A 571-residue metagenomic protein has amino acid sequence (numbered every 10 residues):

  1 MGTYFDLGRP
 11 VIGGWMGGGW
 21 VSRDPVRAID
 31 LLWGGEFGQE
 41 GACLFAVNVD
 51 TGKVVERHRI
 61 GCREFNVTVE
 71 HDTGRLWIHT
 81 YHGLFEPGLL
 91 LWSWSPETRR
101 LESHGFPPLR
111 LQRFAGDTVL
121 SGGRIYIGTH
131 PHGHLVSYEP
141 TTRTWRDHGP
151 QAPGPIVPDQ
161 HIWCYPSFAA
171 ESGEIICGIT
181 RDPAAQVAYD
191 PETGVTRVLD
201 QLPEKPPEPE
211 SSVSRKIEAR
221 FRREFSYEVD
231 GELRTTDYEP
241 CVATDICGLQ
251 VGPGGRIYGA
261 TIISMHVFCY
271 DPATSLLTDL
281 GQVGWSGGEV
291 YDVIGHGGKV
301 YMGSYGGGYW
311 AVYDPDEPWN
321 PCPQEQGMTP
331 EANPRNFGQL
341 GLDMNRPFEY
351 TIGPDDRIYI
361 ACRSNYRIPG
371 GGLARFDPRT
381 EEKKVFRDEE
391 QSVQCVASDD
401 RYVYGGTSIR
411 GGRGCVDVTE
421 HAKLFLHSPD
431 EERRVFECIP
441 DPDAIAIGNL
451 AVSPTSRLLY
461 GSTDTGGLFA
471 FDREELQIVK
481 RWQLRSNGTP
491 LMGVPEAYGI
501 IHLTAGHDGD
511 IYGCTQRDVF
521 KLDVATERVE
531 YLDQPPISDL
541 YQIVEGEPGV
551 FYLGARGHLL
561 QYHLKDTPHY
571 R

Functional and structural regions predicted by a protein language model:
L7-G14, R57-G61, G105-R110, G149-Q160 (+10 more regions): Surface loop/turn motifs at the tips and blade-to-blade linkers of beta-strand repeat domains
G13-D24, C62-E70, R110-V119, I156-F168 (+8 more regions): Repeated scaffold domains used in trafficking and secretory/extracellular systems, primarily beta-propellers
L31-G34, R75-W77, R124-I127, I175-G178 (+7 more regions): Conserved beta-propeller blade signature
E36, Y81-E86, I360-G370, G406-H421: Short, conserved, GDST-rich strand-edge loop motifs in beta-rich repeat architectures
C43-F45, L90-W92, H134-V136, A185-V187 (+7 more regions): A short loop-to-beta-strand structural motif that recurs across blades of beta-propeller domains
N48-G52, S95-R99, E139-R143, D190-G194 (+7 more regions): Short loop/turn segments that connect beta-strands within beta-propeller blades
G461-T465, S486-K521: Loop/turn-rich, solvent-exposed surfaces of beta-rich toroidal or solenoidal domains
S538-R571: Blade-level signature of beta-propeller repeat domains, shared across WD40, Kelch, NHL, RCC1 and BNR/Asp-box propellers
